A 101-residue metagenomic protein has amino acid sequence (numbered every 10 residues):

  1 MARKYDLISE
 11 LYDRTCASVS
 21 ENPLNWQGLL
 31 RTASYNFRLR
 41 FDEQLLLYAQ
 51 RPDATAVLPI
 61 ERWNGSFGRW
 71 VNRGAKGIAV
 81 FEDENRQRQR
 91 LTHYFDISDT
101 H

Functional and structural regions predicted by a protein language model:
M1-H101: N-terminal accessory/interface modules of nucleic-acid-binding and processing proteins
